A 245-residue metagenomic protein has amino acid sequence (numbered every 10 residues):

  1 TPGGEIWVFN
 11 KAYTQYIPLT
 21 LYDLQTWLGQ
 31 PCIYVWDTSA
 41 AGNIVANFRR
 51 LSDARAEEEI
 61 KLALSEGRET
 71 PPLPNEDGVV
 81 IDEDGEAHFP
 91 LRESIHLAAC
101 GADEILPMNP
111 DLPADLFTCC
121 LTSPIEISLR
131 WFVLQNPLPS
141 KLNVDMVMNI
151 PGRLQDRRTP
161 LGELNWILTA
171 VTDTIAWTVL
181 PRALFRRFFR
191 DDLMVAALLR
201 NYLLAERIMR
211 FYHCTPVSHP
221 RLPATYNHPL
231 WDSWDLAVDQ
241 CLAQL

Functional and structural regions predicted by a protein language model:
T1-G4, S39-A41: Short glycine-rich anion-binding loops that position phosphate/pyrophosphate groups of nucleotides and phosphorylated
P2-L28, A46, R50-E58, L62: A short, glycine/acidic-enriched catalytic loop
G3, D23, C32, G162 (+2 more regions): Acidic, low-complexity intrinsically disordered regions
I6, T26, V35, N165 (+2 more regions): Residues in intrinsically disordered, low-complexity segments of regulatory proteins
N10, T169, L180, W234-A237: Enriched - but not universal
W27, R200-L245: Main structured recognition or catalytic cores within long modular proteins involved in regulation or signaling
G29, T159, A170, A224-N227: Intrinsically disordered, low-complexity regions enriched in Ser/Pro/Gly/Gln/His and often acidic
I33, D37-A196, M209: Active-site-proximal C-terminal subdomain of hydrolase catalytic domains
